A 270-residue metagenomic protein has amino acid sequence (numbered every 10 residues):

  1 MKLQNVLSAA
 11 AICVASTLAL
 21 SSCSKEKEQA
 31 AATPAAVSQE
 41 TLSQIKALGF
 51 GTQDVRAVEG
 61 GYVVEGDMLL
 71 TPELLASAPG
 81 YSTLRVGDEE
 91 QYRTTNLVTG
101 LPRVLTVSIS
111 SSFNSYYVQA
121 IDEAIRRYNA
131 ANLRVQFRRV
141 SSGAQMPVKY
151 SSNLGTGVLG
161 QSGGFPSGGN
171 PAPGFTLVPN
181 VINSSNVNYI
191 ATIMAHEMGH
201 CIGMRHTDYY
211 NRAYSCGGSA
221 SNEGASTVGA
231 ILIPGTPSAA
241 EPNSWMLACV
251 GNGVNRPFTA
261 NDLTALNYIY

Functional and structural regions predicted by a protein language model:
M1-A10: Bacterial N-terminal signal peptides that target proteins for export
L18-S22: C-terminal motif of bacterial Sec signal peptides marking the signal peptidase cleavage site
E26-Y116, V228-S238: Disordered inhibitory propeptide/activation segment of secreted metzincin zinc metalloprotease zymogens, centered on
T106-S111, R138-T156, G217: Acidic helix-start/capping segments at beta-turn-to-alpha-helix junctions
S115-R138: Zn2+-dependent metallopeptidase catalytic core
Y117, P147-G174: Catalytic zinc-binding patch centered on the HExxH motif and its immediate surroundings that defines zinc-dependent
L177-A195: Short pre-active-site segment immediately N-terminal to the catalytic Zn-binding motif
N188, A195-F258: The catalytic-center signature of Zn2+-dependent metalloproteases
